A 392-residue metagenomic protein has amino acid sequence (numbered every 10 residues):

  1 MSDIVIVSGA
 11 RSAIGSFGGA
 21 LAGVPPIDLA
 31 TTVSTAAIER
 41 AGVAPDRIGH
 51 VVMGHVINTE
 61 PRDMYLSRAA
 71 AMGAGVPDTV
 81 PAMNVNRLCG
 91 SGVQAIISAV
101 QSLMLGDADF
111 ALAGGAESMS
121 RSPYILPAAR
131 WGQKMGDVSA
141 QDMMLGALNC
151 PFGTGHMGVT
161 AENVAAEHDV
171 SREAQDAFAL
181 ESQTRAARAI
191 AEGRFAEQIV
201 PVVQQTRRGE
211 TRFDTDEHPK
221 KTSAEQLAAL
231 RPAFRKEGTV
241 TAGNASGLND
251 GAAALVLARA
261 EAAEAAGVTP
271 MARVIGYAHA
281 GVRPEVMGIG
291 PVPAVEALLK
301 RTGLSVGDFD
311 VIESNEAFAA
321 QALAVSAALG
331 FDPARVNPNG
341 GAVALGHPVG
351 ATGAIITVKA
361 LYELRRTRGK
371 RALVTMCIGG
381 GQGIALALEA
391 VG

Functional and structural regions predicted by a protein language model:
M1-V24, A36, A224-I289, P293 (+5 more regions): Condensing-enzyme catalytic core mediating Claisen C-C bond formation in acyl metabolism
M1-V56, E60-A70, A74, P81 (+5 more regions): Conserved active-site "lid/cap" helical segment
R11-S12, G23-I27, T31-T32, A174-A265 (+2 more regions): N-terminal extracellular/periplasmic Venus flytrap/periplasmic-binding protein-like
H55-F110, P151-M157, K221-G247, A328-I355 (+2 more regions): Conserved catalytic cysteine-centered active-site region of acyl-thioester-dependent Claisen-condensing enzymes
N86-E117, A165-R194, A254-E261, S326 (+2 more regions): Active-site-proximal alpha-helical scaffold in enzymes
F110-V164: Flexible glycine-/small-residue-enriched beta->alpha junction loops that bind anionic phosphate/pyrophosphate groups
T160-E162, F195-Q198, Q205, I275-A344: Active-site pocket-lining segment
